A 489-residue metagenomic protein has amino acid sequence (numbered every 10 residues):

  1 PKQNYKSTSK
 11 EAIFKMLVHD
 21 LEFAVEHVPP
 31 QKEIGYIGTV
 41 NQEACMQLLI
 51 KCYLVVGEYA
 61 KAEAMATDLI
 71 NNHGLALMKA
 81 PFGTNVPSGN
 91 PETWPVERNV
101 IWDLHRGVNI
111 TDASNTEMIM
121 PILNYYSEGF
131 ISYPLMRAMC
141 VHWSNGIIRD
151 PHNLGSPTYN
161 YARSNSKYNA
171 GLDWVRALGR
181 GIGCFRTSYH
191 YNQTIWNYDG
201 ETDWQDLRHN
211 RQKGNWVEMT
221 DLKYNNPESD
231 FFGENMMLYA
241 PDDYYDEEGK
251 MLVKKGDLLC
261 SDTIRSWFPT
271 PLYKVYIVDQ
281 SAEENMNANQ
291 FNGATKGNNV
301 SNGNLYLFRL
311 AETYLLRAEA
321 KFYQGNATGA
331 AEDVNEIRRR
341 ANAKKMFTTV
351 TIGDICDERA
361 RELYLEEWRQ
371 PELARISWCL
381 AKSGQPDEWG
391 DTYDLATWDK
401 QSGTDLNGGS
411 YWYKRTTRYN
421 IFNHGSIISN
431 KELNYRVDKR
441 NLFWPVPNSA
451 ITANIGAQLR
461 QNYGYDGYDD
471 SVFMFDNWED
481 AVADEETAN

Functional and structural regions predicted by a protein language model:
P1-C140, N145, G293-L310, Y323-A330 (+5 more regions): Structured, solvent-exposed acidic/aromatic patches
F82-R309, E388-N489: Elongated scaffold/linker segments in the mid-to-C-terminal portions of large proteins
A318: Active-site-proximal region of nucleotide-activated glycan assembly enzymes, centered on histidine/acidic-rich loops
A331-G408, W412-N423: C-terminal structured "cap/appendage" subdomains that terminate the fold
